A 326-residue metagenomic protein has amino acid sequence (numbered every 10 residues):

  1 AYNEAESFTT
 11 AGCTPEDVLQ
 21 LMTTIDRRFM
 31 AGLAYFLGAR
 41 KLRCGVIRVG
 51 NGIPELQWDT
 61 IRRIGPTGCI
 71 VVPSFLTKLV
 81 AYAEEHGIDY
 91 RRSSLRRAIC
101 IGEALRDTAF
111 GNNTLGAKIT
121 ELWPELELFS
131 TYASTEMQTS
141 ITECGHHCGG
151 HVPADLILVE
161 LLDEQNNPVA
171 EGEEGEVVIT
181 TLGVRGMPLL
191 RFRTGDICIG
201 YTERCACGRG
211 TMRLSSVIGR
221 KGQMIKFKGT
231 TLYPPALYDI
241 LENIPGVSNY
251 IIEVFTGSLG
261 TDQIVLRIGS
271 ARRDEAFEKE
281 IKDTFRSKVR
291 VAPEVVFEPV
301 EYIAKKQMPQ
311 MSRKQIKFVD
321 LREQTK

Functional and structural regions predicted by a protein language model:
A1: Motif I (Walker A/P-loop) of helicase-class P-loop NTPases
E4-V46: Conserved AMP-binding loop of ANL adenylate-forming enzymes
L42-K326: Active-site glycine/GP-rich loop and adjacent strand/helix microenvironment that borders small-molecule binding pockets
